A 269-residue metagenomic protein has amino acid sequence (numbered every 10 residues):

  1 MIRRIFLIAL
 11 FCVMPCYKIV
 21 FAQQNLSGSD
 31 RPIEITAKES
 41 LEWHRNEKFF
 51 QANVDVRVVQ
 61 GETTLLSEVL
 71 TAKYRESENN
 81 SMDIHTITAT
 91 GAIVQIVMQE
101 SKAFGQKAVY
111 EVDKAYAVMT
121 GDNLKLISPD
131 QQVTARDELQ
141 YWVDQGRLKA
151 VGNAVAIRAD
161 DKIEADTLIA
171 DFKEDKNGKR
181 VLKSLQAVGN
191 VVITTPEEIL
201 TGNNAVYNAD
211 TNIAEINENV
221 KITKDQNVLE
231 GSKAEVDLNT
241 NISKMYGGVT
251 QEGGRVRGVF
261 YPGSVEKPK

Functional and structural regions predicted by a protein language model:
M1-R4: Positively charged n-region of N-terminal signal peptides that target proteins for export
L7-I8, A22: General helical structural elements
I8-C16: Bacterial N-terminal signal peptides
V20-K269: N-terminal amphipathic/hydrophobic interface segments
